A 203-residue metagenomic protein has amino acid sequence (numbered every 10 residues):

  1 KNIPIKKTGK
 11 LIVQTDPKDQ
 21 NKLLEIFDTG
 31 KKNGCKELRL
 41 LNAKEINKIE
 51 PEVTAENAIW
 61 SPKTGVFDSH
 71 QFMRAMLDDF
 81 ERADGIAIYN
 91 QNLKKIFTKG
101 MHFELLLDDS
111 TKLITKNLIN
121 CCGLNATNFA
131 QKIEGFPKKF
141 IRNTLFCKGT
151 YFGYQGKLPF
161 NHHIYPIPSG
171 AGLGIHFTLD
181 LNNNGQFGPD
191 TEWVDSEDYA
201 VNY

Functional and structural regions predicted by a protein language model:
K1-I49, G174-I175: Dinucleotide-binding Rossmann-like beta1-alpha1 core, especially the glycine-rich loop that anchors the ADP
N2-K6, N117, C121-Y203: Active-site substrate-recognition segment that forms the wall of the catalytic cavity or substrate channel
N2-K7, C35-E37, G85-I86, K99 (+2 more regions): Surface-exposed helix-capping loop/turn segments at secondary-structure junctions
K10-Q14, A58-W60, Y151: Short aromatic/hydrophobic contact patches that present stacked aromatics for nucleic-acid/ligand binding
V13, K95-I96, F177-T178: A structural signal for short hydrophobic beta-strand segments in well-ordered beta-sheet cores
K18-N21, I49-E56, F97-F103: A short, glycine/Asx- and small/polar-enriched loop/turn that sits immediately N-terminal to a beta-strand
R39-N42, I88-Y89, N120, F187: General beta-strand structural signal in soluble alpha/beta enzymes
W60-D109, L113-N117: Helical element adjacent to the flavin cofactor pocket in flavoenzyme catalytic cores
